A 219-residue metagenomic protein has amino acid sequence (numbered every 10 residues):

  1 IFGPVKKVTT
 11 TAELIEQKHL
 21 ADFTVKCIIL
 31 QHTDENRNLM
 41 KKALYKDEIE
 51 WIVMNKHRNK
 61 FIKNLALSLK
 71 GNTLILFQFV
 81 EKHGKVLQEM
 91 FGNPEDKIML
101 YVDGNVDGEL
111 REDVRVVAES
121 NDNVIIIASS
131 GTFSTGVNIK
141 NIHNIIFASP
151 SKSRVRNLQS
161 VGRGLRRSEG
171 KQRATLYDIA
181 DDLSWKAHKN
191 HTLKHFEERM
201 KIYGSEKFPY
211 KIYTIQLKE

Functional and structural regions predicted by a protein language model:
I1-K26, Y203: Post-DEXD/H (motif II) to motif III coupling segment of the RecA-like Helicase ATP-binding lobe
V5-T9, K26-I28, I146, Y177 (+1 more regions): Hydrophobic/aromatic beta-strand patches that form the interior of the parallel beta-sheet core in alpha/beta enzyme
F23-L39: Inter-lobe connector of SF1/SF2 helicase motors
E35-N93: Conserved interdomain hinge at the start of the Helicase C-terminal
I49-N55, L100-N105, N123: Short, flexible loop segments at the rims of nucleotide/cofactor-binding pockets, characterized by
S68, N72, K207-E219: Long, largely alpha-helical accessory region at the distal end of helicase-like NTP-driven motors
L74, G92-D113: Conserved RecA-like helicase motor-core motifs
D103-S205, P209: Conserved RecA-like P-loop NTPase helicase motor core
